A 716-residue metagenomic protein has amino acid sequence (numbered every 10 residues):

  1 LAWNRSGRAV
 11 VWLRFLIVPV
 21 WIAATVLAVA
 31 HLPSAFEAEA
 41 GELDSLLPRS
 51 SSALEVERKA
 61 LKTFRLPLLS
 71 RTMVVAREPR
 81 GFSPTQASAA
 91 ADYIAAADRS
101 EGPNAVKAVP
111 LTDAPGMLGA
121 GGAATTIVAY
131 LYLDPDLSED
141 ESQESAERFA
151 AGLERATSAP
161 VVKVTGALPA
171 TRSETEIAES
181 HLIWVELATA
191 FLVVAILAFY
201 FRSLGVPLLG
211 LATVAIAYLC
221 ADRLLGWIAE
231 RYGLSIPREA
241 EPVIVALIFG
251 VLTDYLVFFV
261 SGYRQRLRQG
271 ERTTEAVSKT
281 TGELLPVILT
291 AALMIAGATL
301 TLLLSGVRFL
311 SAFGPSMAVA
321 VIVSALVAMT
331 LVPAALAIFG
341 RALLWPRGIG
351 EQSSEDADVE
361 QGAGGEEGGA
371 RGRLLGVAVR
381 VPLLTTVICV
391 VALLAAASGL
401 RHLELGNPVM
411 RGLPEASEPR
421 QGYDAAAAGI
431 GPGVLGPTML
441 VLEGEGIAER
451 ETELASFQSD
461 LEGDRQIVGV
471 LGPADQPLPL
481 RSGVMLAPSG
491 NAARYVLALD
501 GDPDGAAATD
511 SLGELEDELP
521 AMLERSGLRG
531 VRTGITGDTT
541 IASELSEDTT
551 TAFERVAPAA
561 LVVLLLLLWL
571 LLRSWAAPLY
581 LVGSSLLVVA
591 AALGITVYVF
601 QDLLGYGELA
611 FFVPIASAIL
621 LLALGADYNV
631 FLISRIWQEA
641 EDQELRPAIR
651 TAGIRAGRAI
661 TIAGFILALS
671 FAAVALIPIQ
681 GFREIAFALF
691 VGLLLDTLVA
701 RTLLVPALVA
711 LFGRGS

Functional and structural regions predicted by a protein language model:
L1-A40, P135-L405, S526-S716: Membrane-embedded transmembrane helical bundles of large multi-pass transporters/channels
I22, M73, P110, V390 (+2 more regions): Proline- and acidic/polar-enriched loop/turn elements at helix boundaries
F36-A40, S70-A76: Short, conserved active-site loops that position catalytic residues or coordinate cofactors/metal ions across diverse
R49-R71, E78-T171, H402-D602, Y606-E608: Structured non-transmembrane domains adjacent to transmembrane bundles in polytopic membrane proteins
